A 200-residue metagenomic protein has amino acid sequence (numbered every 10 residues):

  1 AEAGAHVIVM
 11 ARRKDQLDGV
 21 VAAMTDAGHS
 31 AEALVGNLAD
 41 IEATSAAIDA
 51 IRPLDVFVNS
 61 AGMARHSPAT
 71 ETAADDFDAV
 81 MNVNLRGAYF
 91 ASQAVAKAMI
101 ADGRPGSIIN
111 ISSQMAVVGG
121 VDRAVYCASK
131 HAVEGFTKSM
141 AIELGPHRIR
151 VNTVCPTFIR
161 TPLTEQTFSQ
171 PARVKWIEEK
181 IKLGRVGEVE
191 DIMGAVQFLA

Functional and structural regions predicted by a protein language model:
K14-D15, V35-A46, A74, D191: The beta1-alpha1 cofactor-binding region of Rossmann-like NAD(H)/NADP(H)-dependent oxidoreductases
P68-A69, D76-D78, I177: Substrate-binding pocket helix/loop in short-chain dehydrogenase/reductase
T70, V118-A124, P146-H147, G184: Active-site loop immediately N-terminal to the catalytic Tyr-X3-Lys motif of short-chain dehydrogenase/reductase
S92, S129, T137: Active-site helix of classical SDR
K97, I142-P146: Alpha-helical segment proximal to the catalytic Tyr-Lys
S113: Residue(s) in the substrate-gating loop at a strand-loop-helix junction that position the organic substrate next
T153, K175-A200: C-terminal helical subdomain
